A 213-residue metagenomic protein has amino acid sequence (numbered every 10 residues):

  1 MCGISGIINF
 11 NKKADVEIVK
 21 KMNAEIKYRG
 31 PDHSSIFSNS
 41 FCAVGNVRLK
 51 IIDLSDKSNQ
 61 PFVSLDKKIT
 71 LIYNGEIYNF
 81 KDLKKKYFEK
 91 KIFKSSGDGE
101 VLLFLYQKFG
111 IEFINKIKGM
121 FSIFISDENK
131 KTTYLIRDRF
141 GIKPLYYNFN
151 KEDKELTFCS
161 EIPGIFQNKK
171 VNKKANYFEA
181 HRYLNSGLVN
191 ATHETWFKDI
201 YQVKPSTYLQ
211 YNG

Functional and structural regions predicted by a protein language model:
M1-G213: Cysteine-centered catalytic environments shared across enzyme families
